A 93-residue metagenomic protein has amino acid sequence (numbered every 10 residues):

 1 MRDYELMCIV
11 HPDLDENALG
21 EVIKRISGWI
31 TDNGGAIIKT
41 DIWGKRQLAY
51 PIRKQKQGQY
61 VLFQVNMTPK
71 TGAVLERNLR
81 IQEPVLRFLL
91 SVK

Functional and structural regions predicted by a protein language model:
R2-K93: Structured, basic alpha/beta domains of bacterial-type, RNA-associated proteins
